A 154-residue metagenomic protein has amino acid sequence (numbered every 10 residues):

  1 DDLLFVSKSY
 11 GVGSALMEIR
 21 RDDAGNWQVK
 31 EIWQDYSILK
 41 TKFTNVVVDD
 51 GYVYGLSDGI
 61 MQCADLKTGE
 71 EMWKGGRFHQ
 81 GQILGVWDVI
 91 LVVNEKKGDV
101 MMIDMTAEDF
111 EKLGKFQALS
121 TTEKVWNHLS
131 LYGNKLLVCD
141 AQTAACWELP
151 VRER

Functional and structural regions predicted by a protein language model:
D1-R154: Noncatalytic, solvent-exposed loop/strand surfaces of beta-propeller-type extracellular/periplasmic domains
